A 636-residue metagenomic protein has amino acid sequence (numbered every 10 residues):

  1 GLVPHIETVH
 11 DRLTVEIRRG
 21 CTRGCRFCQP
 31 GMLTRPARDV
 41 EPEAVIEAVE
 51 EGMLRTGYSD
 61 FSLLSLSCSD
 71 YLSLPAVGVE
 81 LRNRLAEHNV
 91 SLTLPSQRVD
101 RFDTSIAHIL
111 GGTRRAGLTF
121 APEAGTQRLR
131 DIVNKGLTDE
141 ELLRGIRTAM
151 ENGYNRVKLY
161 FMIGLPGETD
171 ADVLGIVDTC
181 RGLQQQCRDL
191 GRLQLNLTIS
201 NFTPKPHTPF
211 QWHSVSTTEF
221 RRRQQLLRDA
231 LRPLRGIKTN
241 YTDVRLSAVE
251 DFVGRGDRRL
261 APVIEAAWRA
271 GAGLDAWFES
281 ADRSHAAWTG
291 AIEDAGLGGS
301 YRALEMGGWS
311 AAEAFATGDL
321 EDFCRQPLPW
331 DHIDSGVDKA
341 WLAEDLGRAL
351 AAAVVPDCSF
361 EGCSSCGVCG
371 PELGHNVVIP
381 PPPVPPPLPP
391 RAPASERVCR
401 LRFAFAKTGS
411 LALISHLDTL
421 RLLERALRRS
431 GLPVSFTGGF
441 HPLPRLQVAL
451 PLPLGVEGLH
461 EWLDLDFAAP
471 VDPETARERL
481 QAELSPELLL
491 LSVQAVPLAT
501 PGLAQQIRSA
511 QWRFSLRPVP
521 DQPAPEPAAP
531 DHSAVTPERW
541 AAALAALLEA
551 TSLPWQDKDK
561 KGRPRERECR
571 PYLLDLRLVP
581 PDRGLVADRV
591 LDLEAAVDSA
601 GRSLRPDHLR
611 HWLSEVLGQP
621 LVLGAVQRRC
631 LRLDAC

Functional and structural regions predicted by a protein language model:
L2-R26, M53, L94, A116 (+1 more regions): N-terminal pre-triad scaffold of radical SAM enzymes
E7-E43, S365-V378: Canonical Radical SAM [4Fe-4S] cluster-binding loop centered on the CxxxCxxC motif and its immediate flanking residues
E50-N196, S200: Conserved SAM/AdoMet-binding glycine-rich loop
L72-S73, F102-I106, R128-V133, I163-A171 (+3 more regions): Flexible glycine/acidic-rich beta-alpha junction loops that bind and position SAM and/or redox cofactors in anaerobic
P204-P206, V434-F467: Short, charge-patterned binding micro-sites
L234-A392: Radical SAM enzyme core and accessory elements
S395-V398, L413-I414, T419-R421, E526-C636: Core RNA-modification/binding signature centered on pseudouridine synthases
E461-R513: Ordered, amphipathic secondary-structure segments that act as subunit-interaction surfaces in large macromolecular
